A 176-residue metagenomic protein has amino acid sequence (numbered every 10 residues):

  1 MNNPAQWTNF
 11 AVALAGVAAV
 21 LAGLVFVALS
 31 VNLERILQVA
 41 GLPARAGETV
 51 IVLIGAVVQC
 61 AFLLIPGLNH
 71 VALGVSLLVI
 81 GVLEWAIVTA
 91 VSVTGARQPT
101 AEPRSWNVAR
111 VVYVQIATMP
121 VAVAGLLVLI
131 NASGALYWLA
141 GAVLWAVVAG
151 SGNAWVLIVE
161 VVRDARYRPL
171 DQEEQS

Functional and structural regions predicted by a protein language model:
M1-L14, A61-V75, L126-A140: Helix-coil boundary and interhelical linker segments in multi-pass alpha-helical membrane proteins
T8-G16, Q38-V58, T100-T118, V159-S176: Juxtamembrane helix-loop boundaries in multi-pass membrane proteins
A15-L33: N-terminal signal-anchor/start-transfer transmembrane helix
A18-A19, F26, V58, L77 (+5 more regions): Hydrophobic residues within membrane-embedded alpha-helical segments of Major Facilitator Superfamily
A18-L24, A46-L64, L78-T89: Core segments of alpha-helical transmembrane spans in multipass integral membrane proteins
A28-A40, T89-A101, A154-E160: C-terminal ends of transmembrane helices
F62-A117, V121: Membrane-proximal helix-loop-helix units in multi-pass membrane proteins
V121-S176: Terminal transmembrane helical module of multi-pass membrane proteins
